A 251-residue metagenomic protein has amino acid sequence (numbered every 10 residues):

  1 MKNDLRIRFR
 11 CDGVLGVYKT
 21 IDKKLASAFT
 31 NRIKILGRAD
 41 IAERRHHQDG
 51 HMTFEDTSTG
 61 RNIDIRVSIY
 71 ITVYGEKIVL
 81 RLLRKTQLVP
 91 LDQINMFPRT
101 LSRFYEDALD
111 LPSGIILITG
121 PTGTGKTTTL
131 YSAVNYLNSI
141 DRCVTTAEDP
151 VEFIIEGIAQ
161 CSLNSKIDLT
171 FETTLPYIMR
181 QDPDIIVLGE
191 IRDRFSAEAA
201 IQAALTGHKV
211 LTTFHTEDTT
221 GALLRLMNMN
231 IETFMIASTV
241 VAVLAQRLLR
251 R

Functional and structural regions predicted by a protein language model:
M1-R251: Short, flexible helix-loop junctions that flank or precede catalytic/ligand sites
